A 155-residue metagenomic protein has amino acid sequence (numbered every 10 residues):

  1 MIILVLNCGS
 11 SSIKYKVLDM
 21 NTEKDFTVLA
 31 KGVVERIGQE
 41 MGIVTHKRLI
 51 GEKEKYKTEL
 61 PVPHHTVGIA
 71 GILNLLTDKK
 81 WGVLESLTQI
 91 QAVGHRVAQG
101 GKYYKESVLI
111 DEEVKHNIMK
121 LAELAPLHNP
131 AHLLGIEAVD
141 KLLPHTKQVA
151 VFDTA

Functional and structural regions predicted by a protein language model:
M1-G100: N-terminal glycine/serine-rich phosphate-binding loop of ATP-dependent small-molecule kinases, especially carbohydrate
H65, I69, S107, H128-H132 (+1 more regions): Generic structural signal for well-ordered, non-membrane alpha-helical segments in soluble metabolic enzymes
A70, N74, H116, E137 (+1 more regions): Replace "anionic and nucleotidyl ligands
L76, G82-L127, A155: Short beta-strand-loop/turn "lid" adjacent to the catalytic site in phosphate-handling enzymes
H95, E112, A125-A155: Gly/Ser/Thr-rich active-site cleft segment
